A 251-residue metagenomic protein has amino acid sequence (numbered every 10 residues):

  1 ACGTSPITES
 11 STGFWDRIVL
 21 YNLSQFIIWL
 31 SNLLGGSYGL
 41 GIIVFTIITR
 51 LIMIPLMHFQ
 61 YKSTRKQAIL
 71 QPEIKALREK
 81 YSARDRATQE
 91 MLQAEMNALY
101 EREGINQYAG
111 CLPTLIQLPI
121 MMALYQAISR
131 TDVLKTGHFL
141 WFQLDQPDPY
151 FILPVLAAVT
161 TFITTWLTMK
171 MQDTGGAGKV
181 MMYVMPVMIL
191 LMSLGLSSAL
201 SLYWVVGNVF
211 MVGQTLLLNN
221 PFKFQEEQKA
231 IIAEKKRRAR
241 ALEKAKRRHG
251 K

Functional and structural regions predicted by a protein language model:
S11, W15-L34, L70-E73, L77 (+2 more regions): Hydrophobic alpha-helical segments of integral membrane proteins, encompassing both true transmembrane helices
I27, S31-G35, Q93, N97-G104 (+2 more regions): Alpha-helical membrane-interface segments at transmembrane helix boundaries
I28-P55, P147-V155: Hydrophobic alpha-helical transmembrane segments
G39-I43, G110, A199-S201: Alpha-helical transmembrane segments and their helix-entry boundary regions
L51-Q117, T165-M188, L216: Membrane-interface amphipathic helices and adjacent TM-edge segments
L118-Q228: Hydrophobic alpha-helical transmembrane segments and adjacent short intramembrane/lumenal linkers of inner/organellar
Q214-K251: Cytosolic, positively charged, low-complexity intrinsically disordered regions immediately flanking transmembrane
